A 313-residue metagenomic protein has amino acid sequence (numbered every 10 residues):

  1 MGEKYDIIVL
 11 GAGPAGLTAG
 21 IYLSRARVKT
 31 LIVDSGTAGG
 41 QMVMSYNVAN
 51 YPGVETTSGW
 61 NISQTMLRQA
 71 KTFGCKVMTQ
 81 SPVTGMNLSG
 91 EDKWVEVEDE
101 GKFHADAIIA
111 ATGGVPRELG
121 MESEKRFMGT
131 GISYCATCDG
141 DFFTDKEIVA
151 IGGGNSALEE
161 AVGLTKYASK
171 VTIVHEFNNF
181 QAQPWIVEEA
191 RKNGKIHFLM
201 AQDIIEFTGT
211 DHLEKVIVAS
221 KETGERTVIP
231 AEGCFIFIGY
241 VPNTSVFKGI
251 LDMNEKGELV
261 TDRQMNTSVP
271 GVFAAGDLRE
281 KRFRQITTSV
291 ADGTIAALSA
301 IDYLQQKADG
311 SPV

Functional and structural regions predicted by a protein language model:
M1-L10, A26, L31, M44 (+4 more regions): FAD-binding core/adjacent interface of flavoenzyme oxidoreductases
Y5-C75, G152, L158-Q183, N254: Beta1-alpha1 glycine-rich phosphate/pyrophosphate-binding loop at the start of Rossmann-like nucleotide-binding domains
G20-I21, M44, G120-S123, A161-G163 (+3 more regions): Short amphipathic alpha-helical segments
T37, P116, N155, N178 (+2 more regions): Short, glycine/serine-rich, charged loops/turns that create anion-binding and catalytic segments at active sites
A70-V97, K102-A105, K166-R263, D302-V313: A Rossmann-like FAD-binding core segment of flavoenzymes
E118-L119, L158-E159, Q181, R226 (+2 more regions): Glycine/Thr-rich phosphate-binding loops of Rossmann-like dinucleotide-binding domains
G120, R126-F142, I238-T288, D292-I295 (+1 more regions): FAD-site-proximal beta/loop scaffold in flavoenzymes
